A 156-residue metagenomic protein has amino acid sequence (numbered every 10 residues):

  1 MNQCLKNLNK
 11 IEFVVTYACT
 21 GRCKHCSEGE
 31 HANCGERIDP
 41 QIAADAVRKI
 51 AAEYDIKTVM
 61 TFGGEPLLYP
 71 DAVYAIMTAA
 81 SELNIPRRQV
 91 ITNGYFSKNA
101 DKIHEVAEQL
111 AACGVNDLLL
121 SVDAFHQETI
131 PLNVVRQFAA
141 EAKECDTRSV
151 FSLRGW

Functional and structural regions predicted by a protein language model:
N2-P40, E53-Y54: Canonical Radical SAM [4Fe-4S] cluster-binding loop centered on the CxxxCxxC motif and its immediate flanking residues
E28-A32, F62, S121: A short, mixed-charge helix-start or loop-turn motif at secondary-structure junctions
A44-T61, Y69-W156: Radical SAM/AdoMet-radical enzyme domain recognition
